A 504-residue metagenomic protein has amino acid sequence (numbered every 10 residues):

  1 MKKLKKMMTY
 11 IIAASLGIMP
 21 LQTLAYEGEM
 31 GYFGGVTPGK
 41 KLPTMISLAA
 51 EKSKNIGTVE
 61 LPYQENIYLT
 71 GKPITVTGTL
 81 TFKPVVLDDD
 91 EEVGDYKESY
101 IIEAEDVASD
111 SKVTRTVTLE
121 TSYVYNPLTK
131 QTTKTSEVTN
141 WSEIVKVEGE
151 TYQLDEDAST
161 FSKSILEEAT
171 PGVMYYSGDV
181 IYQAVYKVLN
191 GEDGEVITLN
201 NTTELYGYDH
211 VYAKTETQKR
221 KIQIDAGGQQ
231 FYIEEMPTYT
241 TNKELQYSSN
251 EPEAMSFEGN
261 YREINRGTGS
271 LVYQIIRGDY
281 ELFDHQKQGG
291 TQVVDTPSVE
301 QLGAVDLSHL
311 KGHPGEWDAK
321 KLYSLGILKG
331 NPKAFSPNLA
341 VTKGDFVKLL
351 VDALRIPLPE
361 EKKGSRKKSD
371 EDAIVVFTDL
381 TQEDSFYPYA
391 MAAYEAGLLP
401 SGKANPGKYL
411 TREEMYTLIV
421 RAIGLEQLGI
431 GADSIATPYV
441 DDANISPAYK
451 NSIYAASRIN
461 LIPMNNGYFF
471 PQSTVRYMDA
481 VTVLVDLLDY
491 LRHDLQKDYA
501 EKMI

Functional and structural regions predicted by a protein language model:
K3-A25: Sec-dependent N-terminal signal peptides of Gram-positive bacterial secreted proteins and lipoproteins
M19-V36, P43, E51-T81, V86-D89 (+7 more regions): Feature responds to low-complexity, polar/acidic, surface-exposed segments characteristic of secreted/exported proteins
A25-G149: Long, solvent-exposed N-terminal ectodomains/accessory regions that are displayed to the extracellular/lumenal milieu
S122-S308: Extended, non-transmembrane interaction/recognition domains
K320-S324, L349-I356, R421-L428, S452-I459 (+1 more regions): Glycine-rich, acidic and aromatic/proline-enriched surface loops and short helix-turn segments that act as binding
P388-M391, I435, N451, I459 (+1 more regions): Acidic/polar low-complexity scaffolding segments in large eukaryotic proteins
V475-R476, V483: Disulfide-stabilized extracellular recognition modules
